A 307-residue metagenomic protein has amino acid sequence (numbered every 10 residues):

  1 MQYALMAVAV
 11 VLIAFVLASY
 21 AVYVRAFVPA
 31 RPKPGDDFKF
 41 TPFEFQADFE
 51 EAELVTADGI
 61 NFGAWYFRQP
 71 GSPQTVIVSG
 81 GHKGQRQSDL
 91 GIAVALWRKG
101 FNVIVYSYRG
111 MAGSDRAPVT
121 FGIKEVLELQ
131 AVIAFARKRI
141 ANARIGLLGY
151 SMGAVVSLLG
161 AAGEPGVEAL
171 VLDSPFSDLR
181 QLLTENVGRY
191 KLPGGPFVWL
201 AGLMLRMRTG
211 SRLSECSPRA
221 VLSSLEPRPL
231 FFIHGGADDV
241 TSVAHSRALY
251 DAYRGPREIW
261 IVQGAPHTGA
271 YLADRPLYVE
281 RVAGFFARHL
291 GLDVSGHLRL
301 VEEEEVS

Functional and structural regions predicted by a protein language model:
Y3-V55, G296, L300: An N-terminal hydrophobic leader/cap segment in hydrolases
H82-A95, Y108: The serine-hydrolase catalytic nucleophile loop
L96-D115: Conserved alpha/beta-hydrolase
V119-I140: Alpha/beta-hydrolase active-site loop
L159-S214, S223, I261: Hydrolase active-site cap/lid region
L225-E226, F232-H234, D238: Short beta-strand/loop motif that positions the catalytic acidic residue of the alpha/beta-hydrolase fold
D239-H245: Conserved alpha/beta-hydrolase "acid-adjacent" motif
A265-V279: Catalytic histidine-centered segment of alpha/beta-hydrolase-like enzymes
